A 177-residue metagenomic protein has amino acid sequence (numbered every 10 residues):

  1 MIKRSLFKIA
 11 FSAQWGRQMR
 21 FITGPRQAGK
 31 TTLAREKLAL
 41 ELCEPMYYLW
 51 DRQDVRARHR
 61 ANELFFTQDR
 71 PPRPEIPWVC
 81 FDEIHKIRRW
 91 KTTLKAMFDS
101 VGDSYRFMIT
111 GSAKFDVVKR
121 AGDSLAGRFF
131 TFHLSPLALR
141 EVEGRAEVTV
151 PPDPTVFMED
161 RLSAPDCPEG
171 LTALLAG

Functional and structural regions predicted by a protein language model:
M1-Q14: Pre-Walker A adenine-sensing motif
I22: Hydrophobic anchor at the beta1->P-loop junction of P-loop NTPases
P25: P-loop (Walker A) phosphate-binding loop of NTP-binding proteins
K30-T31: Conserved lysine of the Walker
P45-W78: Short glycine-rich substrate-engagement loop in P-loop NTPases that contacts/grips substrate
P72-W90: Conserved P-loop NTPase "ATPase switch" module shared by AAA+ and STAND
K91-F115, G122-D123: Conserved catalytic/switch belt of AAA+ P-loop NTPases
V118-G177: Interdomain motor-coupling "hinge/lid" segment immediately C-terminal to the ATP-binding subdomain of NTP-driven enzymes
